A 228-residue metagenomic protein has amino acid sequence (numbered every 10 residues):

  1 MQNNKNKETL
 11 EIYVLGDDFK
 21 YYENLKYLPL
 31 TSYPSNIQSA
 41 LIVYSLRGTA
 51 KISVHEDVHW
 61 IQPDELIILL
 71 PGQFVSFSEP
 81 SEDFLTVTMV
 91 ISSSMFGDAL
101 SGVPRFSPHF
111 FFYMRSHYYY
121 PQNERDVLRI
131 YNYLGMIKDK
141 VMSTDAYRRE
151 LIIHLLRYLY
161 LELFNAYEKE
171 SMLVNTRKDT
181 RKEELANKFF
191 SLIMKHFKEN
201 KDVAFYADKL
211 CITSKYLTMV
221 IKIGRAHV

Functional and structural regions predicted by a protein language model:
M1-Q62: Generic protein-terminus/edge-of-domain signal
Q2-V14, P80-D139: A hydrophobic/aromatic-rich effector-binding and dimerization subdomain of bacterial HTH-type transcriptional regulators
L41-Y44, R129-Y133, L155, L159-E162: Amphipathic, well-ordered alpha-helical segments in soluble domains
K51-S53, V75-S81: Short beta-strand His + acidic residue motifs that chelate non-heme Fe in jelly-roll/DSBH and cupin folds
I61-F74, V90: Conserved metal-binding segment of the jelly-roll/cupin
D64, L217-T218: Short hydrophobic/aromatic patch on the recognition helix
P121-Q122, T144-L151, L161-S191, K195-L210 (+2 more regions): Short, Lys/Arg-enriched, Trp-marked, Pro/Gly-tolerant hinge/linker segments that flank
